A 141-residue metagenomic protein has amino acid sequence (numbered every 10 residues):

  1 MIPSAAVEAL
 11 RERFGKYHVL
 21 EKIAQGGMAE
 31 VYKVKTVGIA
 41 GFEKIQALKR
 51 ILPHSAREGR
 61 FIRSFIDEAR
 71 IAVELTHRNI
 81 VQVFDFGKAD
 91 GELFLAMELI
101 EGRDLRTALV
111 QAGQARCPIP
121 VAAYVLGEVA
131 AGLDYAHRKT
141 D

Functional and structural regions predicted by a protein language model:
M1-D141: Conserved ATP-binding/catalytic core of the eukaryotic-like protein kinase fold, especially serine/threonine kinases
